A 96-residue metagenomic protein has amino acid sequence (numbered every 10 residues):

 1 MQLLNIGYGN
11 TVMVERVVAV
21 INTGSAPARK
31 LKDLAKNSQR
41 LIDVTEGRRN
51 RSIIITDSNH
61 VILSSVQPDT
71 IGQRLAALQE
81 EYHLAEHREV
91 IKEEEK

Functional and structural regions predicted by a protein language model:
M1-K96: Eukaryotic intrinsically disordered, low-complexity regulatory linkers and tails enriched in Ser/Thr/Pro
